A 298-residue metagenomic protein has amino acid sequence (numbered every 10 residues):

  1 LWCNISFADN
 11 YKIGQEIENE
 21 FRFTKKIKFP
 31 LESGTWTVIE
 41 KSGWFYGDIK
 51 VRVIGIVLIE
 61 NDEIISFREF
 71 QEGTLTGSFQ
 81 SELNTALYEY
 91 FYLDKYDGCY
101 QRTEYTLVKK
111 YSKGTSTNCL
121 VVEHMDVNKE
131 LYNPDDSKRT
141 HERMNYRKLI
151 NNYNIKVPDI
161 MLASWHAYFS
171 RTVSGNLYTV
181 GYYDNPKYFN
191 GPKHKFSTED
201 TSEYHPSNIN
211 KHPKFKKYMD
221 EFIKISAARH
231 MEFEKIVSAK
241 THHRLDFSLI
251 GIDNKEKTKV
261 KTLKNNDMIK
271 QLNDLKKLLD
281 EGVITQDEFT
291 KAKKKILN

Functional and structural regions predicted by a protein language model:
C3-I5: N-terminal signal peptide c-region/cleavage motif recognized by signal peptidases
F7-A8, I13, N254-T262, M268: Sec-dependent signal peptide cleavage junction
F7-A8, I17, I250, L272: Extended hydrophobic/Leu-rich segments
D9-L107: N-terminal Sec/ER secretory leader and immediately downstream segment of secreted/extracellular precursors
F23-T24, V173, L279: Structural motif
T37-E40, M231-E234, S238, H242 (+2 more regions): Sec-exported extracytoplasmic/periplasmic mature domains
E63-E256: Mature extracytoplasmic/lumenal regions of exported proteins
K259-N298: Cys/His-rich metal-coordination motifs, chiefly Zn-binding "fingers/knuckles"
